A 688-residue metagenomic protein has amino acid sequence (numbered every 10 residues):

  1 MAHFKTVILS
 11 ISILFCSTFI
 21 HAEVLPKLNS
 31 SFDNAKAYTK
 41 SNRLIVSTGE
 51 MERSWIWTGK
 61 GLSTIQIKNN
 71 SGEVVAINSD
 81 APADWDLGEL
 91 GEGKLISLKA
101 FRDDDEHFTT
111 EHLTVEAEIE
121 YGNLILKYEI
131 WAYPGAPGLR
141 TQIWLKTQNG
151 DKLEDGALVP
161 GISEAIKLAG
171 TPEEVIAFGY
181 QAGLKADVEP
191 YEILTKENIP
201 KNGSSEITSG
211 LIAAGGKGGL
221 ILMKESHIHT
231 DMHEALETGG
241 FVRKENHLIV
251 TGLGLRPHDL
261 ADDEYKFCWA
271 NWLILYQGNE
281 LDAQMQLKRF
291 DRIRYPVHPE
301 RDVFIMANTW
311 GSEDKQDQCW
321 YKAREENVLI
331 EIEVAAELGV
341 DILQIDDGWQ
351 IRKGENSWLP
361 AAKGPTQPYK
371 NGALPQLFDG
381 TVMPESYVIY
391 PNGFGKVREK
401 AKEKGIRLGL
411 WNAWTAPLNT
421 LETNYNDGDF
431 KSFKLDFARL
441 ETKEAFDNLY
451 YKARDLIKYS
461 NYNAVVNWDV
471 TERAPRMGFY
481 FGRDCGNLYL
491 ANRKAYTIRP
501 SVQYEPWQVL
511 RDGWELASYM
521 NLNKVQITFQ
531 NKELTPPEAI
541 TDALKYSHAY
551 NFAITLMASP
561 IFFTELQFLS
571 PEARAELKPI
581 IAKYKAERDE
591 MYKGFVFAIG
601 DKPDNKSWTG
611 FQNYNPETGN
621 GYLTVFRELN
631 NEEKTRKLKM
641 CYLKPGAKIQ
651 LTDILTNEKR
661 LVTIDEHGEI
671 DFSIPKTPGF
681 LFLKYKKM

Functional and structural regions predicted by a protein language model:
M1-I8: Bacterial N-terminal signal peptides that target proteins for export
I8-S17: Bacterial N-terminal signal peptides
E23-V46, S63-R243, T652-R660: Polysaccharide-binding surfaces and accessory modules of carbohydrate-active proteins
G49, D263-E264, A453-L661, D671-K684: Active-site-proximal substrate-binding groove within the catalytic cores of carbohydrate-active enzymes
V115-I119, Y128-A132, T141-T147, L253 (+2 more regions): Short, hydrophobic/aromatic-enriched beta-strand segments in well-ordered soluble domains
E120, L126-E129, V250-K266, H667-T677: A surface-exposed beta-strand-loop module
I274-Y276, E280-V334, L338-I342, D346 (+1 more regions): An acidic-aromatic substrate-binding cleft motif
D347-P536, A543-K545, Y550: Aromatic- and carboxylate-enriched substrate-binding clefts and catalytic-loop regions of carbohydrate-active enzymes
